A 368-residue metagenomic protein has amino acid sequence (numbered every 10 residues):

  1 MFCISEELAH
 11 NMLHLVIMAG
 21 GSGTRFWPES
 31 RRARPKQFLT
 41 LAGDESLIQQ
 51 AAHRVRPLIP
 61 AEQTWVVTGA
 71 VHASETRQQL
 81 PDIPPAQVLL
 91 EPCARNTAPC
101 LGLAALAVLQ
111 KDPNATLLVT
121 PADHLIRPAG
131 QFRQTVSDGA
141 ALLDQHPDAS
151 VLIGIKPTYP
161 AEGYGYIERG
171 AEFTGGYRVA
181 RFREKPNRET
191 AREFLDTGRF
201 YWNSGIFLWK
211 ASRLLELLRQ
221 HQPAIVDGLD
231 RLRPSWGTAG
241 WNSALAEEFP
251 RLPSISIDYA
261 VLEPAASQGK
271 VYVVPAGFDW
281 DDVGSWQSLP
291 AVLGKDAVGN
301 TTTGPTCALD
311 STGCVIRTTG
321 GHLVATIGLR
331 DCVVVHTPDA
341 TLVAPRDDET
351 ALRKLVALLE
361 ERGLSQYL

Functional and structural regions predicted by a protein language model:
F2-I17, R25-P28, R32, T40-S137 (+4 more regions): Conserved N-terminal catalytic core of the sugar/cofactor nucleotidyltransferase
C3-L8, S212-L368: Left-handed beta-helix
N11-L13, A61-E62, P84-P85, D112-A115 (+9 more regions): Short coil/turn connectors at secondary-structure junctions
F38, V88, S150-L152, K270-V273: Conserved beta-strand scaffold positions in the cores of enzyme catalytic domains, especially in NTP/NDP-utilizing
I48, A104, D123, I167 (+3 more regions): Residue-level signal for inorganic ion chemistry
A94-P99, Y159-A161, R188-T190, W280-D281: A short acidic, often aromatic-flanked loop/helix-cap motif at beta-alpha or helix-coil junctions that lines enzyme
L117, R199, I206-F207, S254 (+2 more regions): A residue-level structural signature of the nucleotidyltransferase/glycosyltransferase Rossmann-like core
P128-R251, K270, P345-R346: Conserved core of the sugar-phosphate nucleotidyltransferase
